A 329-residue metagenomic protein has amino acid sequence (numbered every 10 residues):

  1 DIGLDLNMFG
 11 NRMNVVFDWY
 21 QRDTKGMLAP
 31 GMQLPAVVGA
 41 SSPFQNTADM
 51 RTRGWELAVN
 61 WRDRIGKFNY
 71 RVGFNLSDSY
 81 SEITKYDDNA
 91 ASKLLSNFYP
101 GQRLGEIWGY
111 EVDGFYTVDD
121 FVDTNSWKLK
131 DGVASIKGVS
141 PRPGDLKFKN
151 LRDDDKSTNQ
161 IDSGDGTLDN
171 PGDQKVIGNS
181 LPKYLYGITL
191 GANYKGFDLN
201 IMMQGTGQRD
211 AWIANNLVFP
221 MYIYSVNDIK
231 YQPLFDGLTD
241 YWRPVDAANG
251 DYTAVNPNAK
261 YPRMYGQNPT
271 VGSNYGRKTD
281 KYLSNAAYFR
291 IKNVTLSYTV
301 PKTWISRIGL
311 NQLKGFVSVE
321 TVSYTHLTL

Functional and structural regions predicted by a protein language model:
D1-V37, Y70, S77, S81: Membrane-embedded beta-barrel scaffold of Gram-negative outer-membrane proteins
F9-R12, R64-Y70, I83-D87, K302-G315: Short loop/turn motifs that connect adjacent beta-strands in outer-membrane beta-barrel proteins
M13-V15, Y70-V72, I188, Y194 (+2 more regions): Transmembrane beta-strands of outer-membrane beta-barrel proteins
V16-I65, Y99, R103-E111, Y116 (+2 more regions): Outer membrane beta-barrel strand-and-loop segments of large Gram-negative receptors, especially TonB-dependent
W19-K25, W61-D63, L76-E82, Y194-G196 (+4 more regions): Transmembrane beta-strands of outer-membrane beta-barrel pores
R64-G178, V218-M221, N227-N256: Conserved small-residue
T206-K314: Extracytoplasmic gating/loop element in the C-terminal half of outer-membrane beta-barrel translocons and assembly
T325-L329: Conserved small/polar residues in nucleotide/adenosyl-binding loops
